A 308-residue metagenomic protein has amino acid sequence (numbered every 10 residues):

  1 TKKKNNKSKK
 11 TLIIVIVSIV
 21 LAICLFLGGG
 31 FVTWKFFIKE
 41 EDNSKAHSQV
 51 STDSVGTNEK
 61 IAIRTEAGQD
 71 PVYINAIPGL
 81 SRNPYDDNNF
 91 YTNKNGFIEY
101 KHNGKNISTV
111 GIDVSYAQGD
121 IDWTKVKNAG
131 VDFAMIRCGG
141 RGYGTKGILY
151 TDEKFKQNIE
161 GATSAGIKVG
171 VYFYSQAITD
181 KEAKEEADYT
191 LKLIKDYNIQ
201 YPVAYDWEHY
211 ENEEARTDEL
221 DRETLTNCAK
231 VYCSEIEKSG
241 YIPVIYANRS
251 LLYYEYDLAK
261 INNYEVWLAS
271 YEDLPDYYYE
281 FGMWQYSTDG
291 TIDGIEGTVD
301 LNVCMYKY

Functional and structural regions predicted by a protein language model:
T1-N58, I236: Gram-positive cell-envelope targeting signals
F36, N75-A76, D152-K156: An N-terminal domain-start capping segment
G56-G111, Q118, A259-Y308: Functionally critical loop-and-helix segments that line ligand-binding/catalytic clefts of soluble enzyme domains
Y73-L80, F97-H102, A134-I136, K168-V171 (+3 more regions): Generic detector of short, locally flexible boundary/turn motifs and exposed helical patches
N89-N93, I112-D113, E182-E185, E223 (+2 more regions): A short linear-motif detector with a strong N-terminal bias
G104, S108-A229, E237-K238: Substrate-binding cleft of extracellular glycoside hydrolase catalytic domains
L193-V203, W207-Y308: Surface-exposed substrate-engagement region within the catalytic domains of secreted or surface-exposed extracellular
